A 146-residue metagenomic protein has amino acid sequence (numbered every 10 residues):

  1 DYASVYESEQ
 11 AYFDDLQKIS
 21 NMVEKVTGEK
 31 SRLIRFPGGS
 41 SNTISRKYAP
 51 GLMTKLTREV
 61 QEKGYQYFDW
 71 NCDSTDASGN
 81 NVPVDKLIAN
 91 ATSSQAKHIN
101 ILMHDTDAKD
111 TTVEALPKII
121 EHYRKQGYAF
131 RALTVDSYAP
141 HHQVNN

Functional and structural regions predicted by a protein language model:
D1-L102, T106-R124, Y128, D136 (+1 more regions): Catalytic domains of cell-wall/extracellular-matrix polysaccharide-remodeling enzymes, centered on de-N-acetylation
